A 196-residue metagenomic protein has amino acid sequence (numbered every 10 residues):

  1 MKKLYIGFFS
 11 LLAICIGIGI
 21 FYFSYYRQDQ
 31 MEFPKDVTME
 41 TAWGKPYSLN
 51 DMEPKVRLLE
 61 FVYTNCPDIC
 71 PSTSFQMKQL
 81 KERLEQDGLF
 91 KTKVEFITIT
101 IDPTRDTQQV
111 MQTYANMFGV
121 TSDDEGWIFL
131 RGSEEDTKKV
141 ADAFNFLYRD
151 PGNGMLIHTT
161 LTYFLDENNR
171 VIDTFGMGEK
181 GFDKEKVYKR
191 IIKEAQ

Functional and structural regions predicted by a protein language model:
M1-E40, I192-Q196: N-terminal targeting signals for export/organelle localization
P34-K35, V56-R57, T159-L161: Short loop/turn microsegments at loop-to-beta-strand junctions
T38-V56: A short beta-strand-turn-helix
N50-P71, M77, F96-I97: Short active-site neighborhood of thiol/selenol oxidoreductases, capturing the structured segment around
Q76-V140: Structural microenvironment flanking redox-active thiols in thiol-disulfide oxidoreductases
D142-L147: Short, surface-exposed amphipathic charged segments that create phosphate/polyanion-binding patches used for binding
P151-Q196: Thiol-/selenol-based redox modules, centered on thioredoxin-like and closely related oxidoreductase domains
